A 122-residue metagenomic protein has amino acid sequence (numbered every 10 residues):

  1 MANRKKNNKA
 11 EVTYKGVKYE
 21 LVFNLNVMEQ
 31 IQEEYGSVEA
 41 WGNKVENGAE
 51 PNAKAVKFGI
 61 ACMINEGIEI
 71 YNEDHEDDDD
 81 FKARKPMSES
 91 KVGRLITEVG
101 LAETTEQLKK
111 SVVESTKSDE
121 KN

Functional and structural regions predicted by a protein language model:
M1-T13, E33-G48, N72-N122: Charged interaction scaffolds used for protein-protein
V22-F23: Short linear motifs in exposed loops
E46-V56: Structural motif
A55-E66: Short, hydrophobic/amphipathic alpha-helical patches that form generic packing surfaces within helical domains
